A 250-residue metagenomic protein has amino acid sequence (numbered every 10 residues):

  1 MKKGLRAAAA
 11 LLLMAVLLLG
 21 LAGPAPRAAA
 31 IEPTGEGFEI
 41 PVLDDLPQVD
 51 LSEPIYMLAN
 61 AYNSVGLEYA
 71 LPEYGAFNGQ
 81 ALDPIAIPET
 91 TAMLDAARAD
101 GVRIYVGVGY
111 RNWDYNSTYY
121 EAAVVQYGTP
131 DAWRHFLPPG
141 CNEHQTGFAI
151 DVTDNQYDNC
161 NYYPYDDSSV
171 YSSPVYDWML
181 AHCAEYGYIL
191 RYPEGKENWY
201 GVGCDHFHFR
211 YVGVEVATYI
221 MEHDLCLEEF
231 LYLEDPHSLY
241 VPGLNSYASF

Functional and structural regions predicted by a protein language model:
G4-P26: Sec-dependent N-terminal signal peptides of Gram-positive bacterial secreted proteins and lipoproteins
A25-F250: Extracytoplasmic cell-surface/polysaccharide-interacting catalytic and binding patches
